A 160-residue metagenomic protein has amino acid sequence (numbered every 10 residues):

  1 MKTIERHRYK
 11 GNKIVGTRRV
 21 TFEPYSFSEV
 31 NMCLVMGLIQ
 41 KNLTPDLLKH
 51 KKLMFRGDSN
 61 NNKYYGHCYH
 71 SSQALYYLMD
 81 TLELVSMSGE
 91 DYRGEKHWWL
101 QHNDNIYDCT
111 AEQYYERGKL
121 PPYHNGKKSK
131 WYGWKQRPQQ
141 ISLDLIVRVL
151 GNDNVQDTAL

Functional and structural regions predicted by a protein language model:
K2-L160: A structural boundary/capping signal
